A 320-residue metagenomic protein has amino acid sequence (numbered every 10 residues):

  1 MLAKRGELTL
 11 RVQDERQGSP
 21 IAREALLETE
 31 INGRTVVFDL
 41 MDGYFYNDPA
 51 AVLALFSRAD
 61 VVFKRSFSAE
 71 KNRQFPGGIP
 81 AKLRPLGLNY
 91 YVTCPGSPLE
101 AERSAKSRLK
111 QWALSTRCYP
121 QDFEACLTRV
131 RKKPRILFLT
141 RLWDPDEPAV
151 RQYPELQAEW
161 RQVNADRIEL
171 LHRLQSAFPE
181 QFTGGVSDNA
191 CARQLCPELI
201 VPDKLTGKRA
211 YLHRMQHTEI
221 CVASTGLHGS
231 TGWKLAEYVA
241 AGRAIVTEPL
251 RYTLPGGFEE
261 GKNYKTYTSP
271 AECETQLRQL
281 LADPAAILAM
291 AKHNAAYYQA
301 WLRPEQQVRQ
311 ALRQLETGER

Functional and structural regions predicted by a protein language model:
M1-G232, L250-G256: Nucleotide-sugar donor-binding catalytic core of glycosyltransferases
P197-I200, Y211-E319: Catalytic binding pocket for nucleotide-activated donors in carbohydrate/polymer assembly enzymes
